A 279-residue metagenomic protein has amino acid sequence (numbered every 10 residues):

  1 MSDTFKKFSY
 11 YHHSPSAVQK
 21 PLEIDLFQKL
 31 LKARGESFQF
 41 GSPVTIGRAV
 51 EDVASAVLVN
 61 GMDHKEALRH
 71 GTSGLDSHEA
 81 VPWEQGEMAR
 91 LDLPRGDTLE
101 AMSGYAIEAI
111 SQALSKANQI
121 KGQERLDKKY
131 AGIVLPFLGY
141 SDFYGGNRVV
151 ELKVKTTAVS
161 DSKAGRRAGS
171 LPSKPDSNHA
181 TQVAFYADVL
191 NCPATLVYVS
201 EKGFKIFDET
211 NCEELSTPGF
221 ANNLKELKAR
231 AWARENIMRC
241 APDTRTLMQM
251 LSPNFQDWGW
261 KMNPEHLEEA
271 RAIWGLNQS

Functional and structural regions predicted by a protein language model:
M1-Y140, L276: Metal-dependent nuclease catalytic cores that hydrolyze phosphodiester bonds in DNA/RNA, characterized by
Q28-R34, V154-T156, K202-D208: Short acidic (Asp/Glu) and glycine-rich catalytic loops that position anionic groups and cofactors
P43, P172-D176, T217-F220: Flexible, glycine- and charge-enriched loops at secondary-structure boundaries
V50, H179-L190, A194: An active-site-proximal "capping" alpha-helix that borders the catalytic cofactor pocket
A54-M62, V154-T157, D188-N191: Hydrophobic/aromatic-lined pockets within catalytic cores
D63, N118, G145-R148, V189-P193: Short glycine/proline-enriched coil/turn segments at helix->beta-strand junctions
D127-Q182: Non-catalytic protein-protein interaction segments used by genome-maintenance enzymes to assemble and couple activities
D188-S279: Metal-dependent nuclease catalytic regions and adjoining charged, substrate-binding loops involved in nucleic-acid end
